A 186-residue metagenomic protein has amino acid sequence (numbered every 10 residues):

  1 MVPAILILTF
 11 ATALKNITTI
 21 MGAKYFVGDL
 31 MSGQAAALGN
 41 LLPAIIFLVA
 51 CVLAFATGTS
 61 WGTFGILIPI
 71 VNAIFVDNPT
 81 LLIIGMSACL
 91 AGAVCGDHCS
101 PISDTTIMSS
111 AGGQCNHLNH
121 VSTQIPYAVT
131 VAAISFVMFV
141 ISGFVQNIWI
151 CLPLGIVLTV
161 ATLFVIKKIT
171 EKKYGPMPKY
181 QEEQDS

Functional and structural regions predicted by a protein language model:
M1-I5, D29-L48, F75-G85, I148-I150: Membrane-interfacial loop-to-helix junctions in multi-pass transporters
M1-Y25, N40-V52, A56: Core transmembrane alpha-helical segments of multi-pass membrane transporters/permeases
I5-A11, P43-I46, I66-V71, I150-T162: Hydrophobic mid-bilayer segments of alpha-helices in multi-pass membrane transport proteins, especially secondary
K15-V27, A56-T59, S135-W149: Transmembrane helix-loop junctions in multi-pass membrane proteins
N40-V52, P79-H98, T123, V129: Alpha-helical transmembrane segments of multi-pass membrane proteins
A56-C95, D104-V121, L163-K168: Hydrophobic transmembrane alpha-helices that form the pore/transport pathway of multi-pass ion and small-solute
T106-L163: Membrane-core helix-loop-helix motifs of multi-pass transport proteins
F164-K179: Membrane-interface capping segments at transmembrane-helix boundaries
